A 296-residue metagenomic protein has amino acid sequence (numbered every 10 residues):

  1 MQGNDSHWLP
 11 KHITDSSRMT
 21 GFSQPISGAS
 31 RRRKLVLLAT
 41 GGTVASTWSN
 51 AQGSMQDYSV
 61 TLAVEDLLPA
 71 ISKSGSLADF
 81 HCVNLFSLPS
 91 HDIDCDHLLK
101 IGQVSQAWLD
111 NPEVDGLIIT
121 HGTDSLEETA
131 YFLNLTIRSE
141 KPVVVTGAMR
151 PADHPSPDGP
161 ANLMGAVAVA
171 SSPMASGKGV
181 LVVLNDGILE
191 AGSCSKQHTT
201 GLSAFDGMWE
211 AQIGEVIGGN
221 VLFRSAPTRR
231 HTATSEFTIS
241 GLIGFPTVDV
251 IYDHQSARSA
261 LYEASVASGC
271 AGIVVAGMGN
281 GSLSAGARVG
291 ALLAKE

Functional and structural regions predicted by a protein language model:
D5-W108: ATP/NTP phosphate-donor binding region
R31-K34, L38-V44, V60-S74, E190-N280: Accessory alpha-helical/coil subdomains and C-terminal extensions that flank or cap enzyme catalytic cores
K34, G116, K141-V144, G179: Proline-centered loop/turn at the N-terminus of a beta-strand
L38-T40, I119-H121, V144-G147, L181-N185 (+2 more regions): Short beta-strand segments
S46-T47, D124-A130, G159-L163, S259 (+1 more regions): Short glycine/serine/threonine-rich phosphate/pyrophosphate-binding segments that cradle anionic phosphate groups
N111-L126, S268-N280: Short acidic, glycine-rich surface-loop motifs adjacent to enzyme active sites
I119-K141, L283-L292: Short Gly/Thr/Asp-enriched flexible loops that form oxyanion-binding sites at enzyme active sites
V145-G218: Internal gly/pro-rich beta-alpha loop/helix module that stabilizes soluble enzyme cofactors or their anionic handles
